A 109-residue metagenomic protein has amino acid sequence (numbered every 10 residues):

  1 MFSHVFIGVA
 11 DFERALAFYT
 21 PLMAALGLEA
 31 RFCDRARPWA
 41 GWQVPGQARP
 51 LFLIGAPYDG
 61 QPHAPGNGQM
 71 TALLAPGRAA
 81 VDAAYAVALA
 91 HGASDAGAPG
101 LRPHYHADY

Functional and structural regions predicted by a protein language model:
M1, P38, P50, N67-Q69: Residues that flank catalytic or metal-binding motifs in active/ligand-binding sites
S3-A10, Q43, P62-V87, D108-Y109: Vicinal oxygen chelate
G8-L51: Core segments of cupin and vicinal oxygen chelate
P21, A25, A84-A96: Charge-dense, helix-prone N-terminal extensions
C33, A90-Y109: Vicinal oxygen chelate
Q43, G55, G100: Residue-level detector of conserved, well-ordered beta-strand and adjacent loop positions that form binding/recognition
G55-Q61: Short beta-strand/turn micro-motifs at beta-sheet edges
